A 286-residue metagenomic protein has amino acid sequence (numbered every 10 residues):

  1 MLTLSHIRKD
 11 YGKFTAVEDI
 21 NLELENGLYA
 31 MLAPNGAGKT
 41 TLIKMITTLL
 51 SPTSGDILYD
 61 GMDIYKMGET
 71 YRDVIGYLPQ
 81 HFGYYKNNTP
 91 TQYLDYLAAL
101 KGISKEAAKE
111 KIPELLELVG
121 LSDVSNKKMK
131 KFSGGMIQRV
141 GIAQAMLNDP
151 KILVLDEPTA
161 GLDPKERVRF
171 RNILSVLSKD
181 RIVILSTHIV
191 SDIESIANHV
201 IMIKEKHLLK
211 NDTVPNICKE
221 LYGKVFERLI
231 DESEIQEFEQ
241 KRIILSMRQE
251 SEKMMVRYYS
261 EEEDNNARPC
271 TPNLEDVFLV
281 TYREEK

Functional and structural regions predicted by a protein language model:
T47: Helix-to-loop junction immediately C-terminal to a conserved catalytic motif
G55-K66, T70-Y71: Conserved ABC transporter NBD signature motif
D95, A99, E106-V124: Conserved ABC ATPase "signature" region
I142: Hydrophobic anchor residue at the start of the ABC signature
L153-E157: Catalytic Walker B motif of ABC-type/P-loop ATPase nucleotide-binding domains
N172-V256: ABC transporter nucleotide-binding domain
